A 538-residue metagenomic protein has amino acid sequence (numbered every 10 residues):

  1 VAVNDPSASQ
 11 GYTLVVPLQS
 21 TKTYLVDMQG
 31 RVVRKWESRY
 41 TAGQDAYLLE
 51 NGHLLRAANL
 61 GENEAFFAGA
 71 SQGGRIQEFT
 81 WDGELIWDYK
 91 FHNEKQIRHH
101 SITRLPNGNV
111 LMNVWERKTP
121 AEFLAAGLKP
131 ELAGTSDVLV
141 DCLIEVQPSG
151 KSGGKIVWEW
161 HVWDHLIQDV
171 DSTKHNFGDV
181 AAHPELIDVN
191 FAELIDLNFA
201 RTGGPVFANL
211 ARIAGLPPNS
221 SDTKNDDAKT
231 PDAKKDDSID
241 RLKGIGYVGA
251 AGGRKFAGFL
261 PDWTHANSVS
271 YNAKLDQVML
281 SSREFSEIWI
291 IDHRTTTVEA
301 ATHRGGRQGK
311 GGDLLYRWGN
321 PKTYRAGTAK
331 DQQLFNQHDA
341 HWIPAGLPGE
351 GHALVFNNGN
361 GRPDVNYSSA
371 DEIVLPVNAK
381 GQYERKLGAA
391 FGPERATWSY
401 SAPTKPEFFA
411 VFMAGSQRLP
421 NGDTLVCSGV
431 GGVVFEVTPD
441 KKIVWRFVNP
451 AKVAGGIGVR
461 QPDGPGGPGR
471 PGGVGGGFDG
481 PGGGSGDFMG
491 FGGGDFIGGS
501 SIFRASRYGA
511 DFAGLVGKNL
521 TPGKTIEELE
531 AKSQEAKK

Functional and structural regions predicted by a protein language model:
V1-K538: Histidine-/acidic-rich catalytic cores in large beta-rich domains
